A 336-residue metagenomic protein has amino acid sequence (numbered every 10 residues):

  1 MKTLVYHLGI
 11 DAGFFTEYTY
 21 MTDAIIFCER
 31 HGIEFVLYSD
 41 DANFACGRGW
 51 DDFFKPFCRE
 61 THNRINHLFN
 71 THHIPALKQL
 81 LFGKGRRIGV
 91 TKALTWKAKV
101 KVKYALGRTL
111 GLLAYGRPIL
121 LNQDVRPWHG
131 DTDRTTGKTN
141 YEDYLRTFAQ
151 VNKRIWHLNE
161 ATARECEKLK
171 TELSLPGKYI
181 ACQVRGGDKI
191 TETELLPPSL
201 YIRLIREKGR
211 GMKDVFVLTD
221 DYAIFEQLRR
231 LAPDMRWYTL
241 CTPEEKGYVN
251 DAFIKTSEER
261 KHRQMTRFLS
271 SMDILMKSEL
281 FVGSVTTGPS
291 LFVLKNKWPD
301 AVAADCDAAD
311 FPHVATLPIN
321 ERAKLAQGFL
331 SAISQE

Functional and structural regions predicted by a protein language model:
K2-M212: Secretory-pathway glycan-assembly enzymes, especially type II membrane glycosyltransferases that use nucleotide-sugar
A12-G13, Y18, T22, I26 (+1 more regions): A donor-sugar binding/catalytic signature common to diverse glycosyltransferases and related nucleotide-sugar
S39, V184, V217-T219, V282-V285: Short beta-strand/turn micro-motifs composed of small residues that flank or help shape donor/cofactor-binding pockets
N43-G47, I190, D221-L228, P312-H313: Short, charged/polar "capping" segments at the starts of alpha-helices and the immediately preceding loops
R48-R59, F225-D234, F292: Short, aromatic/basic amphipathic alpha-helical patches
R59-N63, D307-E336: Leloir-type glycosyltransferase catalytic cores
Q183-R185, G211-R260: Catalytic donor nucleotide-activated moiety binding site of glycosyltransferases and closely related
L195, S199, L240-S278: Donor nucleotide-activated moiety binding/catalytic core segment of transferases that use nucleotide-activated donors
